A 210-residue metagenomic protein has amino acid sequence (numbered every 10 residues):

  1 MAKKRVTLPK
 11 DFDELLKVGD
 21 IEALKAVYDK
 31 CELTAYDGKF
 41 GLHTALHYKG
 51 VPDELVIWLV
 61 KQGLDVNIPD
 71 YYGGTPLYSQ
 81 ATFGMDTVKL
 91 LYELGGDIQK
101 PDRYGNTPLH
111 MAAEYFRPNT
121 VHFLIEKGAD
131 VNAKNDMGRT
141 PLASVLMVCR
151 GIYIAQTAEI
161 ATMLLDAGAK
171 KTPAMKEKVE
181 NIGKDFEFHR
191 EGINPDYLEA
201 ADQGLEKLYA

Functional and structural regions predicted by a protein language model:
A2-K49, L55-L59: N-terminal segments that cap or nucleate solenoid repeat domains
R5-F12, A35-Y48, P69-S79, P101-T107 (+2 more regions): Ankyrin-repeat boundary/"N-cap" motif
E14-G19, T44-P52, S79-M85, M111-R117 (+1 more regions): Ankyrin repeat A-helix N-terminal signature
A26-L33, I57-D65, K89-D97, H122-D130 (+1 more regions): Ankyrin repeat domain, specifically the short helix-to-loop turn at the C-terminus of the second helix of each repeat
G41-H47, D53-Q62, I68-Q80, T87-E93: Hydrophobic, helix-prone linear segments
A81-G84, E93-G96, P101-N106, H110-H122 (+3 more regions): Eukaryote-skewed repeat-based solenoidal scaffolds used as protein-protein interaction platforms, primarily
K134-A210: Ankyrin repeat (ANK) tandem arrays and their immediately adjacent linkers/low-complexity segments
